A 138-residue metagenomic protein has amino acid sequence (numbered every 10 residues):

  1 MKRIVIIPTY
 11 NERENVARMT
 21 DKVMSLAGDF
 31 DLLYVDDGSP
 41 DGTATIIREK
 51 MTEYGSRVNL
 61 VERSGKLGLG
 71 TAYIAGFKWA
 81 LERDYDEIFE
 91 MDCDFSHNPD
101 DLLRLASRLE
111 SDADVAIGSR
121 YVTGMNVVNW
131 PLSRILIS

Functional and structural regions predicted by a protein language model:
M1-R3: Extreme N-terminal starter segment of soluble prokaryotic enzymes
I7, T20, D29-S39, V61-E62 (+1 more regions): Short beta-strand/loop segment that forms part of the nucleotide-sugar
E12-L26: Short, well-formed alpha-helical segments that are part of the catalytic scaffolds of diverse glycosyltransferases
E14-R18, D41-K50: Acidic helix N-cap motif at the loop->helix transition within catalytic regions of sugar-transfer enzymes
A27-D29, M51-R57, D84: Short helix-capping segments at alpha-helix termini
D36-T45, F95: A conserved acidic beta->alpha catalytic loop
V61-E82, P99-S138: Acceptor/aglycone-binding surface of glycosyltransferases and processive sugar-polymer synthases
Y85-S96: Short beta-strand-to-loop acidic/aromatic patch adjacent to the donor-nucleotide binding site
